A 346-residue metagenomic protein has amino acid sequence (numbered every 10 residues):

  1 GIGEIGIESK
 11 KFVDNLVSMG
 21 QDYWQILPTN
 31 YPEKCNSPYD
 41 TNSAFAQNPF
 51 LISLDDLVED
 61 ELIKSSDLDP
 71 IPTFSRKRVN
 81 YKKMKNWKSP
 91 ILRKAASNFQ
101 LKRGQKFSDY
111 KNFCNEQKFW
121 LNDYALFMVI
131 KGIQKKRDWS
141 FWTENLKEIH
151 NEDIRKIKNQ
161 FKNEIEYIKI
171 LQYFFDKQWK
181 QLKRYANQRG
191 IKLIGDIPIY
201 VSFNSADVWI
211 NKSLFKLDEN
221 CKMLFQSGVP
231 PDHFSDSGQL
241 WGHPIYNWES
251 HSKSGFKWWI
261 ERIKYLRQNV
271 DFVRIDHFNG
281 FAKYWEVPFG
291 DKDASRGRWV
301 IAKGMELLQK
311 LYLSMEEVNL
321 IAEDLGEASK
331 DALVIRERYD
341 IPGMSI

Functional and structural regions predicted by a protein language model:
G1: An acidic-aromatic substrate-binding cleft motif
E4-N15, G255-Y265: Short, acidic/polar
I5, L27, A322-L325: Short His-Asn-centered micro-motif
I7-P32, N269-V270: Catalytic domains of carbohydrate-active enzymes, especially glycoside hydrolases
F12, L182, A332: Aromatic/hydrophobic pocket-lining residues that form π-stacking "cages" and hydrophobic walls in ligand
L16, I26, F127, A186 (+3 more regions): Conserved, mostly hydrophobic/aromatic
C35-D176, V201-I346: Alpha-amylase-like alpha-glycosidases and glucanotransferases acting on alpha-linked glucans and related
I168, Q172-V201: Conserved, well-ordered alpha-helix/loop/beta-strand core segments that scaffold catalytic motifs
